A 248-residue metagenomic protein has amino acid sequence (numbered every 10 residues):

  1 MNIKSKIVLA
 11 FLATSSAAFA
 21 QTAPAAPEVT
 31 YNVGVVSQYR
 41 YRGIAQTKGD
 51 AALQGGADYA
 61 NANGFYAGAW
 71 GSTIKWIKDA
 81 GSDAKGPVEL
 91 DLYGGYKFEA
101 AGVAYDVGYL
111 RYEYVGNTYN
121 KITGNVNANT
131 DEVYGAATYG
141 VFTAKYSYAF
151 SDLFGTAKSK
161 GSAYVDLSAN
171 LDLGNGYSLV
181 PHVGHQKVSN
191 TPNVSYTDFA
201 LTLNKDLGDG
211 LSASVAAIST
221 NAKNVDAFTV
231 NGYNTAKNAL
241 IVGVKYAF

Functional and structural regions predicted by a protein language model:
M1-E28: Cleavable N-terminal export/targeting peptides
Q21-K75, A239: Short glycine/proline- and aromatic-enriched beta-strand/turn motifs that initiate or cap beta-hairpins
P27, G49-L53, G86-L90, V103 (+5 more regions): Residues that define the transmembrane beta-barrel architecture of outer-membrane proteins
V29, N63-A69, A101-V107, V141-Y146 (+2 more regions): Repeated loop/turn-to-beta-strand initiation elements of outer-membrane beta-barrel proteins
V35-Y41, G71-K75, F98-A100, R111-V115 (+5 more regions): Transmembrane beta-strands of outer-membrane beta-barrel pores
D58-G64, K97-E99, A136-F142, N170-G174 (+2 more regions): Structural signature of outer-membrane beta-barrel channels/translocons
G124-P192, I218, Y246: Detector for outer-membrane/organellar transmembrane beta-barrel domains, recognizing the amphipathic beta-strand
L201-D209, A217, G232-F248: Outer-membrane beta-barrel "beta-signal"
